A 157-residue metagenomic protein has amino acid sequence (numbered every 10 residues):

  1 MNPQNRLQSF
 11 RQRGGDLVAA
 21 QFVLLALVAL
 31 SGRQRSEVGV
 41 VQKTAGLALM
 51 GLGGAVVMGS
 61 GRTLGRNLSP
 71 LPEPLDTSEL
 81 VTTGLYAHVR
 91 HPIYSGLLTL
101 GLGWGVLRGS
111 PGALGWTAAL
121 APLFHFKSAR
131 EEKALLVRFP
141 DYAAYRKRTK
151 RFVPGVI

Functional and structural regions predicted by a protein language model:
M1-T83, S95, T99-I157: Membrane-anchoring alpha-helices and their flanking helix-loop junctions
A87-V89: Conserved SAM-binding loop
